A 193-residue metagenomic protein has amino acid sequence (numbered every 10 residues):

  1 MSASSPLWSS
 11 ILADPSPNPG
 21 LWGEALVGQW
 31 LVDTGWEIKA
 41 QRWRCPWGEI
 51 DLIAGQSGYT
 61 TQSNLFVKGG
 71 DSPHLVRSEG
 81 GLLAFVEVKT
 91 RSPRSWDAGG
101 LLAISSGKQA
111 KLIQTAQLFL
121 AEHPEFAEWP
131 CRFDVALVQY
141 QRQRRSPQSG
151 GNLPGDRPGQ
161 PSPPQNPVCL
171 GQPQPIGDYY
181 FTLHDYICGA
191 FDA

Functional and structural regions predicted by a protein language model:
M1-R42: Acidic-basic catalytic patches of nuclease active cores, encompassing PD-(D/E)XK and other metal-cofactor nuclease
M1-S10, Q114, D156, P161 (+1 more regions): Surface-exposed interaction regions that form or flank ligand-binding interfaces
L31, L52-A54, G58-V67, H74-L75 (+2 more regions): Conserved catalytic cores of phosphodiester-cleaving nucleases, focusing on short active-site segments
C45-E49: Short acidic/glycine-enriched loop/turn segments that link adjacent beta-strands
D51-G55, A84-E87, R132-V138, P175: Short, hydrophobic/aromatic-rich beta-strand segments within well-structured domains
S63, S72, S78, S146-S149 (+1 more regions): Serine residues within intrinsically disordered or low-complexity segments
V67, R91-L118, E122: Mg2+/Mn2+-dependent nuclease catalytic core
E122-A193: Domain-level recognition of nuclease-like catalytic cores that cleave nucleotide substrates
